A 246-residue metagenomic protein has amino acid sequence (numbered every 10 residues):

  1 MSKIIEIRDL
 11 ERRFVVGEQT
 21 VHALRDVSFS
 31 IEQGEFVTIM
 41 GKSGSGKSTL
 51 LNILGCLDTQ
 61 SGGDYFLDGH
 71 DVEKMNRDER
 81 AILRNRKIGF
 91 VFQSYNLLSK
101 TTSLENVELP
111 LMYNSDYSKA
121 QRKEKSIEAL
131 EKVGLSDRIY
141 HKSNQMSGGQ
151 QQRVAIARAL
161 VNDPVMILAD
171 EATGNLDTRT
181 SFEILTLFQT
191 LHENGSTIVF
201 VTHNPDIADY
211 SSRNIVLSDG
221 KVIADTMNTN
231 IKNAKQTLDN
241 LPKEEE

Functional and structural regions predicted by a protein language model:
I4-L217: ABC family nucleotide-binding domain
K221-E246: Conserved beta-strand-loop-alpha-helix hinge in the C-terminal portion of ABC ATPase nucleotide-binding domains
